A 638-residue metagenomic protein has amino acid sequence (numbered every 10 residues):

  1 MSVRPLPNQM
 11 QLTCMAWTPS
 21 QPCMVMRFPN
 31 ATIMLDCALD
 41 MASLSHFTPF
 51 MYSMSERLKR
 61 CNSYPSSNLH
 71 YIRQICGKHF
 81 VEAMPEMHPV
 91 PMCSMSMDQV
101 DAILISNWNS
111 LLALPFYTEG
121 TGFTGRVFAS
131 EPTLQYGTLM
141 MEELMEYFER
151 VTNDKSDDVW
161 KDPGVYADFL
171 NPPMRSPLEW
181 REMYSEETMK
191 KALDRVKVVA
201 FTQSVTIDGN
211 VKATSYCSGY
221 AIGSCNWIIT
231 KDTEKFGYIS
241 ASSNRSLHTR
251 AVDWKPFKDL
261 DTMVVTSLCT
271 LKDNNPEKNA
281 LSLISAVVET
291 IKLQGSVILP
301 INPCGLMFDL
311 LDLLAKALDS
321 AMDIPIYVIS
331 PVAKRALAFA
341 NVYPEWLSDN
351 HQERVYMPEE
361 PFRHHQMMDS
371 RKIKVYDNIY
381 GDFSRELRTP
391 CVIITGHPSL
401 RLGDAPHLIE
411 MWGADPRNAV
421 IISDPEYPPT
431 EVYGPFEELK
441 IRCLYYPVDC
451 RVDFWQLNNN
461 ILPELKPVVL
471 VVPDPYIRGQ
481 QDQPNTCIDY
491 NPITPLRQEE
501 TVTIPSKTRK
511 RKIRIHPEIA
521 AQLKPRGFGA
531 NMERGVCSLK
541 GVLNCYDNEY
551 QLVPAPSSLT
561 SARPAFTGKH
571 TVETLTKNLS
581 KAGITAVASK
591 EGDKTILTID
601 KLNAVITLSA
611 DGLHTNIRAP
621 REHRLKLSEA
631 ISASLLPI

Functional and structural regions predicted by a protein language model:
S2-I638: Acidic/His-rich, metal-assisted hydrolase cores and their charged scaffolds
